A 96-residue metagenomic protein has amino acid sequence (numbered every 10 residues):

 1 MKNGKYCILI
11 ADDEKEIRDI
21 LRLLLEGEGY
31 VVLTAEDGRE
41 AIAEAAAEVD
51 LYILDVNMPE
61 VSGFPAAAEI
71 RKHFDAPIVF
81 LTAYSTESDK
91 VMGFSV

Functional and structural regions predicted by a protein language model:
M1-L9: Non-catalytic signal-transmission and effector/linker regions of two-component phosphorelay proteins
D12, D55, T82: Active-site residues of response regulator receiver
K15-L33: Two-component/phosphorelay signaling modules centered on CheY-like receiver
T34-L51: Acidic, metal-coordinating helix/loop segments flanking the phosphotransfer/catalytic sites of two-component signaling
D37, S62-P65, I70, D89: Acidic catalytic/metal-coordinating carboxylates
A45-E48, E69-A76, V96: Conserved phosphotransfer cores of two-component systems
M58: Receiver (REC) domain active-site loop signature in two-component systems and cognate sites in sensor histidine kinases
D75-S85: A short, hydrophobic beta-strand element within the central beta-sheet of small alpha/beta folds
